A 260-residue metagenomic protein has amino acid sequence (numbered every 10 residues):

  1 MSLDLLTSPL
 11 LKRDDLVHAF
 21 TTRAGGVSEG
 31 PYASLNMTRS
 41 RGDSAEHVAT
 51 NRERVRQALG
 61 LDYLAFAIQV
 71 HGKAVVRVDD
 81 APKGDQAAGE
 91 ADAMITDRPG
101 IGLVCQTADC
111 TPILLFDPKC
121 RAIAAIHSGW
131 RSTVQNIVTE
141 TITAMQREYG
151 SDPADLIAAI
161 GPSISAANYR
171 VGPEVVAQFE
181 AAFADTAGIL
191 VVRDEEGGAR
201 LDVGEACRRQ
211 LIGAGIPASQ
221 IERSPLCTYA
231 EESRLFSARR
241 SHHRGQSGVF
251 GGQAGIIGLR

Functional and structural regions predicted by a protein language model:
M1-R260: Active-site microenvironment for binding and transforming phosphate-containing groups
